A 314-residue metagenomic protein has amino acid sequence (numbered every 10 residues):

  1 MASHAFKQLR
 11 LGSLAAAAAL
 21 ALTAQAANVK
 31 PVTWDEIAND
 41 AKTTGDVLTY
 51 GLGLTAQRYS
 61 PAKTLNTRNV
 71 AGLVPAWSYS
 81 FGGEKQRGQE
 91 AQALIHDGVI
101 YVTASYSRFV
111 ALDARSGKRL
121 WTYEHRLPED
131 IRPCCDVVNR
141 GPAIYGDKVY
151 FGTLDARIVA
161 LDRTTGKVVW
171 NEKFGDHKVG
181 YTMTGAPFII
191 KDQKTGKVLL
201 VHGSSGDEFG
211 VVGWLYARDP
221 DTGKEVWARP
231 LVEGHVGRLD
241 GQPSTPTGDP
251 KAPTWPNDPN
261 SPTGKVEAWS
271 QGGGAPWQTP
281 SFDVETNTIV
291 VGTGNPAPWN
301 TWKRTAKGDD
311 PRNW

Functional and structural regions predicted by a protein language model:
A2-L14: Bacterial N-terminal signal peptides that target proteins for export
A27-P75, D240, T245-D249, P253: Blade/loop signatures of beta-propeller domains
T44-G45, D97-V99, G146-D147, D192 (+2 more regions): Short coil/turn segments that connect the beta-strands within blades of beta-propeller domains
L48, V99-T103, V149-F151, L199-G203 (+1 more regions): Conserved beta-propeller blade signature
L54, S107-R108, R157, G206-G210 (+1 more regions): Short glycine/acidic-enriched loop and turn motifs that connect beta-strands
Y79-L94, T122-A143, N171-I189, F209 (+3 more regions): Extracytoplasmic beta-rich repeat domains
D113-S116, D162-T165, P220-T222: Short loop/turn segments that connect beta-strands within beta-propeller blades
